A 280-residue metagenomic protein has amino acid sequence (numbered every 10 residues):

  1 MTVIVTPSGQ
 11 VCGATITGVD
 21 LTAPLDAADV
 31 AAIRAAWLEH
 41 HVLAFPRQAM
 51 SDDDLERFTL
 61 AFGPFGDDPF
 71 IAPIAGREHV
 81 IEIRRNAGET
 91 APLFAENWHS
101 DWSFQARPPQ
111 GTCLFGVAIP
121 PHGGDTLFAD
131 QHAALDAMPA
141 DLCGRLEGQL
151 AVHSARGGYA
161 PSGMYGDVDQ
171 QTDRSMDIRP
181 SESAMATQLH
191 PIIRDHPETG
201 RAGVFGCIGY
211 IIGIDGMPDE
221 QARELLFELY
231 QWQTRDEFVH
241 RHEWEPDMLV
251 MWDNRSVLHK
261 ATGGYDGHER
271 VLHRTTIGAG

Functional and structural regions predicted by a protein language model:
V3-M251, R255-G280: Fe(II)/2-oxoglutarate oxygenase catalytic core
